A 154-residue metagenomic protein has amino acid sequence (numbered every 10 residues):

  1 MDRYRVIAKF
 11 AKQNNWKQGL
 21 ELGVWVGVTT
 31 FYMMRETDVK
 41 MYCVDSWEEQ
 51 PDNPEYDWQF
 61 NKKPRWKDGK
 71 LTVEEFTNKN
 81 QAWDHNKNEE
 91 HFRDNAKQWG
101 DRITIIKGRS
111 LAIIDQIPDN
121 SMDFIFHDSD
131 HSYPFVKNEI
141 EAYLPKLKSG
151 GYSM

Functional and structural regions predicted by a protein language model:
D2-M154: S-adenosylmethionine/decaboxylated-SAM
